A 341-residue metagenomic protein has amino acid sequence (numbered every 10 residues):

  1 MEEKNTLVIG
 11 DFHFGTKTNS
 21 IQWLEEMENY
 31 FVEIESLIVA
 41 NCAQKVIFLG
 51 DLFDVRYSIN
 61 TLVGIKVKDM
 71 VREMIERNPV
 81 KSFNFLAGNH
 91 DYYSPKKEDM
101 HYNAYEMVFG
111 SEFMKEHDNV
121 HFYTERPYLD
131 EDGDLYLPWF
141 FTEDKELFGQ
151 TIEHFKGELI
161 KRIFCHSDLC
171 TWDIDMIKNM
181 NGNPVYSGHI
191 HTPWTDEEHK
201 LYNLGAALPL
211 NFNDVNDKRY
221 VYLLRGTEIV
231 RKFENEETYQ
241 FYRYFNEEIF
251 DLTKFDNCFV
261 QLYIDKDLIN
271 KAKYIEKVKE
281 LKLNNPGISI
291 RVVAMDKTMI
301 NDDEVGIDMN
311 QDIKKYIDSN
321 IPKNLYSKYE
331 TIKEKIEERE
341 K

Functional and structural regions predicted by a protein language model:
M1-I65, F148-I160, K335, K341: N-terminal active-site segment of His-dependent metallophosphoesterases
V8-G10, K45-D51, S82-N89, H121-R126 (+4 more regions): Active-site neighborhood of phospho(di)ester-bond hydrolases with catalytic His/Asp-centered motifs
T18-S20, G50-V71, A87, Y92-M114 (+3 more regions): Metal-dependent catalytic neighborhoods of phosphoester/phosphodiester hydrolases
M74-P79, F155-G157, M176-N181, T253-F255: Short, conserved loop/helix-junction motifs that constitute active-site signature segments in enzyme catalytic cores
N84-K178: Conserved catalytic scaffold of divalent metal-dependent phosphoesterases
N119-H121, D132-D134, I160-K161, I177-V185 (+3 more regions): Active-site regions of enzymes building and remodeling cell-envelope glycoconjugates
D168-K232: Conserved beta-sheet core of the metallophosphoesterase superfamily
R225-K341: Accessory, non-catalytic peripheral segments of nucleic-acid enzymes
